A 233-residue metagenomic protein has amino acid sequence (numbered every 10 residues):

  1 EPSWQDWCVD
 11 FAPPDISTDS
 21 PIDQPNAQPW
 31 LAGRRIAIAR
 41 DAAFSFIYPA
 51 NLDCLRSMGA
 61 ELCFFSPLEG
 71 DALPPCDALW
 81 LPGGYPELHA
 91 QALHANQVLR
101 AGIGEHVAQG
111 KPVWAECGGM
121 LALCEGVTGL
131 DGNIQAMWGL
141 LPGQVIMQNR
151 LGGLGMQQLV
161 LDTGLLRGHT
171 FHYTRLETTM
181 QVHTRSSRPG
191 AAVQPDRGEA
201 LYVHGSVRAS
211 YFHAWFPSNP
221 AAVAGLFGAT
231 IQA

Functional and structural regions predicted by a protein language model:
E1-R35, V145-A233: Amide-donor transfer/coupling interface in amidating biosynthetic enzymes
Q28, A32-H106: Phosphate-binding active sites in nucleotide-utilizing proteins
G33, M58-A60, P75-C76, Q109-K111 (+3 more regions): Short coil/turn connectors at secondary-structure junctions
A37-I38, C63-F64, W80, A115 (+3 more regions): Structured core elements
A42-F44, E69, Y85-E87, M120-L121 (+4 more regions): Short, glycine-/Ser/Thr-/acidic-enriched flexible segments
N51-D53, L93-N96, T128-D131, T184-R185 (+1 more regions): Short, glycine/charged-enriched secondary-structure capping and boundary segments
L62, Y85-Q158: Cysteine-nucleophile active-site neighborhood
L81-Y85, G119, G205-V207: Short acidic (Asp/Glu) and glycine-rich catalytic loops that position anionic groups and cofactors
